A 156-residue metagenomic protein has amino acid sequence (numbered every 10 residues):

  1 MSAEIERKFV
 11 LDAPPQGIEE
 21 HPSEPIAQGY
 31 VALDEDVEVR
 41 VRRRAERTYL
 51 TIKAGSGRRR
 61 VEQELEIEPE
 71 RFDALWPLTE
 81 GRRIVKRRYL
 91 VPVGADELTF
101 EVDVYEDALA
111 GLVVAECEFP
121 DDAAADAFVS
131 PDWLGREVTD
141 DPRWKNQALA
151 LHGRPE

Functional and structural regions predicted by a protein language model:
M1-E156: Phosphate-end processing signature that detects enzymes handling 5′-triphosphorylated RNA and polyphosphate
